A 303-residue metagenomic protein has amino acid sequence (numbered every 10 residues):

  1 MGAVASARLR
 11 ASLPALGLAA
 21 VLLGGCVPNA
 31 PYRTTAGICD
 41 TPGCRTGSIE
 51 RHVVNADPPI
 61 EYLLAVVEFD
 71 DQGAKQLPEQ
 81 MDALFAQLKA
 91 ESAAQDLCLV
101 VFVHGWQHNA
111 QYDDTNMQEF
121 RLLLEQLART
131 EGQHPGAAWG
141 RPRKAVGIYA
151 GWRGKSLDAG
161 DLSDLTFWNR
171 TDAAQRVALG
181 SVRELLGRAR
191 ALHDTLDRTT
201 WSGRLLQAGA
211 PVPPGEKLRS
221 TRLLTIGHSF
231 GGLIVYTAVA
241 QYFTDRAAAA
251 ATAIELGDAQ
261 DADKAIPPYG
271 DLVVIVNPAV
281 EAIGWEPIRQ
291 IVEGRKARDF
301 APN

Functional and structural regions predicted by a protein language model:
M1-R8: N-terminal secretory signal peptides that target proteins for export/translocation
G2, L13-A173, V177, R183-L196 (+1 more regions): Flexible, membrane-associating and regulatory peripheral segments of lipid-active enzymes
L97-C98, R222, G270: Alpha/beta-hydrolase fold active-site loops
E125-K144, L192-G215, T244-P268: Short mixed-charge
G215-G227: Alpha/beta-hydrolase fold nucleophile elbow
G227, G231, V235: Gly/Ala-rich beta-loop-alpha elbow adjacent to hydrolase catalytic centers
T237-Q241: Active-site signature of alpha/beta-hydrolase-fold catalytic machinery across serine- and Asp/Cys-nucleophile hydrolases
Q260-N303: The feature captures the conserved acid-bearing segment of alpha/beta-hydrolase catalytic domains
